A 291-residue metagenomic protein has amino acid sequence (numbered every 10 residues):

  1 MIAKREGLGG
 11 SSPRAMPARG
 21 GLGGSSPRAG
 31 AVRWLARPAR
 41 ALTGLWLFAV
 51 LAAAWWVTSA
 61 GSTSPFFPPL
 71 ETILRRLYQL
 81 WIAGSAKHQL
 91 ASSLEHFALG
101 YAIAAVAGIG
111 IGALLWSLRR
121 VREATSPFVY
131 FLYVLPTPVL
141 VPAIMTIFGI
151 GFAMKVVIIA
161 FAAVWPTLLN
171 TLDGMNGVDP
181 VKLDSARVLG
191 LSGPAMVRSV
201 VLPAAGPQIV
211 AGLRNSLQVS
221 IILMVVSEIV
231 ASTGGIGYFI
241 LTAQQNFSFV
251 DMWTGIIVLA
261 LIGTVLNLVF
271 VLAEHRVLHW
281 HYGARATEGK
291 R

Functional and structural regions predicted by a protein language model:
M1-A49, L268-R291: Transmembrane alpha-helical segments of polytopic membrane transport and secretion proteins
R33-W34, A60-I103: Periplasmic/extracellular loop-to-transmembrane helix junction in inner-membrane transport proteins
G100-V129: Transmembrane-helix boundary motif in ABC transporter permease subunits
R119, N176, P207, A211-R214 (+1 more regions): C-terminal transmembrane helix and the adjacent membrane-cytosol boundary/short C-terminal tail of inner/organellar
Y130-P166, D173-G174: Generic hydrophobic transmembrane alpha-helix motif, especially the helices
M145-T146, M175, I222-L259, L278-K290: Glycine-rich helix-loop "coupling/hinge" segments at transmembrane-helix boundaries in multipass transporters
V157, F161, G193-S227, W253-T254 (+1 more regions): Transmembrane alpha-helices
M175-V181, S185-A205, Q245: Short helix-to-coil transition segments within interhelical loops that connect adjacent transmembrane helices
